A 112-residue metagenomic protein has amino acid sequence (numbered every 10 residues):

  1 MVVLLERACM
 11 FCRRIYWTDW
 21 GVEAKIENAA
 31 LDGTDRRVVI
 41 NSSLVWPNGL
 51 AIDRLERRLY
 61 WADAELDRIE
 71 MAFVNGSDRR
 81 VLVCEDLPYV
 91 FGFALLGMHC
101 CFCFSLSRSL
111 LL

Functional and structural regions predicted by a protein language model:
M1, E6-A8, L50, F93: Hydrophobic core register within WD40 beta-propeller blades
M1, V39-L44, L82-D86: Surface loop/turn motifs at the tips and blade-to-blade linkers of beta-strand repeat domains
F11-R13, L55-R57, M98-C100: Short coil/turn segments that connect the beta-strands within blades of beta-propeller domains
Y16-T18, Y60-W61, F102-S105: Residue position within the beta-strands of beta-propeller blades
W20, L55, A64, V74 (+1 more regions): Short loop/turn segments immediately following the C-termini of beta-strands
V22, G33-D35, L66, G76-D78: Short coil turn/linker residues within repeat-based beta-strand modules
V22, W46, E65, D86-Y89: Beta-rich catalytic cores
E23-N28, D67-M71, R108-L112: Structural motif
